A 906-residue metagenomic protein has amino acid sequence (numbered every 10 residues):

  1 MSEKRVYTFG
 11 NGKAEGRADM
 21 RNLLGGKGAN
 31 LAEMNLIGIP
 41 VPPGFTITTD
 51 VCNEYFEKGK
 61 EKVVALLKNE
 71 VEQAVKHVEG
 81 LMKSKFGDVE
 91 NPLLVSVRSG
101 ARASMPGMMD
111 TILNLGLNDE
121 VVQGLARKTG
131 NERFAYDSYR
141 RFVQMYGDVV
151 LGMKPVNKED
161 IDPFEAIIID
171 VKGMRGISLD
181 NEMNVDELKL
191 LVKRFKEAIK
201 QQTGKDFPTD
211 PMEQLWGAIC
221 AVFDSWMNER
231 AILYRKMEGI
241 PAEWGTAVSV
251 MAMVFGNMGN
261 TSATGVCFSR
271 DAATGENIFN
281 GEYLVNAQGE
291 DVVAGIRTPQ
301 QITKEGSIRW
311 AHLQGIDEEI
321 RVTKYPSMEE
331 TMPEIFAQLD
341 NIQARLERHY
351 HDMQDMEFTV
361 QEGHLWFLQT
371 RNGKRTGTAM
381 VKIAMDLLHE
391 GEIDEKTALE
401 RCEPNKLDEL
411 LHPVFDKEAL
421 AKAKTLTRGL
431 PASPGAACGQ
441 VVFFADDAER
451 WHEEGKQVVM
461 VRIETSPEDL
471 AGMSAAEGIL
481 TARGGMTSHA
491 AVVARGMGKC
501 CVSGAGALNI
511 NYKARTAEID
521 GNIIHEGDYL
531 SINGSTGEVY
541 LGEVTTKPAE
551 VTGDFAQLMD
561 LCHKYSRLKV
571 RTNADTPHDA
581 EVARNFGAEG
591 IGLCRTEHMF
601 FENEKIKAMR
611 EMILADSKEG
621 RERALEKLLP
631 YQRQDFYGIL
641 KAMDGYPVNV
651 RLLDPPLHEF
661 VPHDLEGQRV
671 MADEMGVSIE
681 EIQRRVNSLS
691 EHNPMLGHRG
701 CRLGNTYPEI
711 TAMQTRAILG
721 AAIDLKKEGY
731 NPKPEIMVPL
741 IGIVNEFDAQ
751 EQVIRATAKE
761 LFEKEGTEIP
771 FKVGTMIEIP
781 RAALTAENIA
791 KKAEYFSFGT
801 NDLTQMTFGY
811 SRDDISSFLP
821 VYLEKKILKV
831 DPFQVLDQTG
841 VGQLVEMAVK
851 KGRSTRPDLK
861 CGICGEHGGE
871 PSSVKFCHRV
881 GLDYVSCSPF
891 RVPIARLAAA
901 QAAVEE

Functional and structural regions predicted by a protein language model:
M1-A423, P431, R450, K456-V459 (+11 more regions): Nucleotide/phosphate-binding sheet-loop regions of phosphoryl- and nucleotidyl-transfer enzymes
F45, A482-G484, S503-G506, C594 (+2 more regions): Short beta->alpha connector loops at strand-helix junctions that form conserved, small/polar/Pro-enriched
R98-S99, V551, L561-E906: Conserved alpha/beta-domain cores
M237, L399-W451, Q457-V458, E526 (+4 more regions): Long, charged amphipathic helices and adjacent flexible linkers at domain junctions
S249, V442, V459-V461, L480 (+3 more regions): Structural motif
H364-W366, V459, I463-S474, M486-V493 (+6 more regions): Glycine-rich phosphate/ribose-binding loops and adjacent secondary-structure elements that form binding surfaces
E477-R483, C501, G862: A short, small-residue-rich loop immediately preceding and capping a beta-strand
